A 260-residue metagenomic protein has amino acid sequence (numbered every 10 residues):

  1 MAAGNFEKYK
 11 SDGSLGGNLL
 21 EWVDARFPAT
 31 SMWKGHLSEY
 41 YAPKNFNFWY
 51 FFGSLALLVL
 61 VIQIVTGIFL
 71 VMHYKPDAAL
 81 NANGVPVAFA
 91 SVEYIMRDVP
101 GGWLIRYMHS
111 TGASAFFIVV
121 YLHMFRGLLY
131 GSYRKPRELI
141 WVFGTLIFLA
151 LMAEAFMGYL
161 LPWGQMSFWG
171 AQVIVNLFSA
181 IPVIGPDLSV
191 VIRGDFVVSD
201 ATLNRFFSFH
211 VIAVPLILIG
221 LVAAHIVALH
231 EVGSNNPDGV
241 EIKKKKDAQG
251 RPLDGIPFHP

Functional and structural regions predicted by a protein language model:
M1-P260: Membrane-embedded alpha-helical bundles that constitute the cytochrome b-like, heme-associated redox core of multi-pass
